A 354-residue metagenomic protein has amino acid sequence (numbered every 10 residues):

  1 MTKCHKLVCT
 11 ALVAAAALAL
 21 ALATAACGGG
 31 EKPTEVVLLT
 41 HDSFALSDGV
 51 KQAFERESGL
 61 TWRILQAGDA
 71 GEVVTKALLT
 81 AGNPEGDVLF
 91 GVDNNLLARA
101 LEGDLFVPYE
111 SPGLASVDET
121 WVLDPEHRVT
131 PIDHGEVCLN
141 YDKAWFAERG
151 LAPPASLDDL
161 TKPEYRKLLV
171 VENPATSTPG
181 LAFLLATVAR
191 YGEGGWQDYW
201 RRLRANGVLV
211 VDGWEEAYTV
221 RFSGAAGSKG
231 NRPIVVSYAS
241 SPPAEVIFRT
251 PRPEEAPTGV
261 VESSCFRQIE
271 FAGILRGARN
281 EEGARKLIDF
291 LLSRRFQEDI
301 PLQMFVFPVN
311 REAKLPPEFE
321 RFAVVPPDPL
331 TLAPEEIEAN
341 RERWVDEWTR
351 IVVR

Functional and structural regions predicted by a protein language model:
M1-V36: Short, low-complexity disordered leader/linker segments with a strong preference for bacterial N-terminal type II
C27-R99, V220, R354: Early extracytoplasmic/lumenal segment of secretory-pathway proteins
P84-L89, V107-A144, D158, K167-P174: A structural signal for short loop-to-beta-strand junctions that line the ligand-binding cleft of periplasmic/secreted
N94-L105, D124-A152, G180-R190, I269-G273: Periplasmic solute-binding protein
F106-A115, V129-T130, D158-T161, P233 (+3 more regions): Short beta-strand->loop
A182-S263: Ligand-binding pocket segment of bilobal, Venus flytrap-like solute-binding proteins
A272-T331: Mature extracytoplasmic/periplasmic domains
P317-R354: Extracellular/periplasmic bilobal clamshell ligand-binding domains
